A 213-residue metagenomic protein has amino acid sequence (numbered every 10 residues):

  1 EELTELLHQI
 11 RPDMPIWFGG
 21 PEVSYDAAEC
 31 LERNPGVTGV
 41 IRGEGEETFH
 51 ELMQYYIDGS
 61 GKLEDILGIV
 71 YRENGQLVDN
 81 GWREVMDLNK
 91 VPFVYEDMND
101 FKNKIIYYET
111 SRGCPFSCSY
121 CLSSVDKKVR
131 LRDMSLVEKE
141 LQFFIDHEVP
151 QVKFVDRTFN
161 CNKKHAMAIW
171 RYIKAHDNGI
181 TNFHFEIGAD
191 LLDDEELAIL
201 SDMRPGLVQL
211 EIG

Functional and structural regions predicted by a protein language model:
E1-W82: Glycine-rich beta-alpha loop elements in corrinoid/cobalamin-binding modules across cobalamin-dependent enzymes
M14-I16, C30-N34, G59, E84 (+4 more regions): Preference for short coil/turn "hinge" residues that link or interrupt alpha-helices
S24, M86, L191: Short, catalytically relevant binding-site loops at active-site mouths
W82-L88: A short, sequence-level motif marking secondary-structure junctions
N89-G213: Radical SAM [4Fe-4S] cluster-binding motif and immediate context
